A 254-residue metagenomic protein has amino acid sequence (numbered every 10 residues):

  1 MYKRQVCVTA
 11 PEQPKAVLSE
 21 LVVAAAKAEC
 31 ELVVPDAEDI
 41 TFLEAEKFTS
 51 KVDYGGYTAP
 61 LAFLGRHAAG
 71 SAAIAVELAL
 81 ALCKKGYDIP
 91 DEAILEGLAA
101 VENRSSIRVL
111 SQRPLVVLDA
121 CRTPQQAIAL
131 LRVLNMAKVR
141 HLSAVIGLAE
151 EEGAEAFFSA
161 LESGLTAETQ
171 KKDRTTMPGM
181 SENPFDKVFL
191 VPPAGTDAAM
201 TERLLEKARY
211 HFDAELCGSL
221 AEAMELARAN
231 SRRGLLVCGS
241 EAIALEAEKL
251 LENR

Functional and structural regions predicted by a protein language model:
K3-G55, V76-E92: Acidic, Mg2+-coordinating active-site environments of NTP-dependent enzymes
C7, L115-V116, L142-A144, R233-E241: Generic beta-sheet signal
P11, A25, S71, A75 (+3 more regions): Residue-level signal for inorganic ion chemistry
E12-E29, V33, E46-T49, L115-V116 (+1 more regions): C-terminal helical cap/extension that packs against the catalytic core of soluble nucleotide-cofactor enzymes
G55-D186: Nucleotide phosphate-binding/pyrophosphate-handling subdomain across enzymes that bind or process nucleotide phosphates
K85-D88, K249-R254: Generic C-terminal helix-cap and adjacent flexible tail
I146-A149, V191-P193, C238-E241: Glycine-rich beta-strand-to-loop/alpha-helix junction loops that act as flexible
E222-E252: A glycine-rich beta-strand to alpha-helix segment that forms a phosphate/ribose-binding loop at ligand/cofactor sites
